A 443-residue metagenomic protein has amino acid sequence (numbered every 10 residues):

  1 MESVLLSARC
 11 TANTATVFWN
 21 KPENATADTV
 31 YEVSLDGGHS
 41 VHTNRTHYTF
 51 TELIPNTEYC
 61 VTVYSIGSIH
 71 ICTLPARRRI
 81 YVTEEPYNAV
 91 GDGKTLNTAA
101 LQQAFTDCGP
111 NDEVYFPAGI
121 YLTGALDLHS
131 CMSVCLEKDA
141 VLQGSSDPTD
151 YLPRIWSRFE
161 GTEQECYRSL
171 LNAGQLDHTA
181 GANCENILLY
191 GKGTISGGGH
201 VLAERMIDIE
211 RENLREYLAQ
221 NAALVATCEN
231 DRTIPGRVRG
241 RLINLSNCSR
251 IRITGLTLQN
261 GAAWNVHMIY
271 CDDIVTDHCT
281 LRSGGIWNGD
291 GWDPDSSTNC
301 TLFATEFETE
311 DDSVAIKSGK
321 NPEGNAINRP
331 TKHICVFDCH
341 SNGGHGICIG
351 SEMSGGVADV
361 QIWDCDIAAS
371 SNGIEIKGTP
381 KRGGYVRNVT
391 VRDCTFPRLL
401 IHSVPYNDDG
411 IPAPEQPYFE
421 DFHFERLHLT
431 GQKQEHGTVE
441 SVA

Functional and structural regions predicted by a protein language model:
M1-A443: Extracellular/periplasmic carbohydrate-active domains that bind, remodel, or depolymerize complex polysaccharides
